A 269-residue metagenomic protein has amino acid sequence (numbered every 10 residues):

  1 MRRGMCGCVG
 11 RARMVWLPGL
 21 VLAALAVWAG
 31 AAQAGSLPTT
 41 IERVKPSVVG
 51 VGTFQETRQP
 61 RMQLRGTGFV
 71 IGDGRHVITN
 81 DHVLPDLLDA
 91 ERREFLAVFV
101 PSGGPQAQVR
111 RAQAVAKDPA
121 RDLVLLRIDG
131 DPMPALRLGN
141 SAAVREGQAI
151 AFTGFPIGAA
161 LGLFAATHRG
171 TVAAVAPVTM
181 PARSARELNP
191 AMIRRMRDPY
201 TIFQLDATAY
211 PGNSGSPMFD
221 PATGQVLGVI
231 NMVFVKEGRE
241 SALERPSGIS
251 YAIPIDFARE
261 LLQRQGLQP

Functional and structural regions predicted by a protein language model:
M1-R13: N-terminal secretory signal peptides that target proteins for export/translocation
L17-W28: Bacterial N-terminal signal peptides
A32-N80, A120-L123, R145, E260-P269: N-terminal activation segment of mature serine protease catalytic domains
T39-T40, L87, Q113-V115, D129-F164: Active-site substrate-binding loop(s) of clan PA
V44-R61, I128-R137, A166-Q263: Active-site region of chymotrypsin-like
I71-G72, A90, V144, P221: Short, well-ordered loop/turn sites that connect or cap secondary structure elements
G72-P119: Catalytic-histidine neighborhood of serine endopeptidases, predominantly the chymotrypsin-like S1/PA family
E94-A97, G103-A112, Q148-A151, A165-R186: Beta-strand/loop subdomains of soluble extracytoplasmic proteins
